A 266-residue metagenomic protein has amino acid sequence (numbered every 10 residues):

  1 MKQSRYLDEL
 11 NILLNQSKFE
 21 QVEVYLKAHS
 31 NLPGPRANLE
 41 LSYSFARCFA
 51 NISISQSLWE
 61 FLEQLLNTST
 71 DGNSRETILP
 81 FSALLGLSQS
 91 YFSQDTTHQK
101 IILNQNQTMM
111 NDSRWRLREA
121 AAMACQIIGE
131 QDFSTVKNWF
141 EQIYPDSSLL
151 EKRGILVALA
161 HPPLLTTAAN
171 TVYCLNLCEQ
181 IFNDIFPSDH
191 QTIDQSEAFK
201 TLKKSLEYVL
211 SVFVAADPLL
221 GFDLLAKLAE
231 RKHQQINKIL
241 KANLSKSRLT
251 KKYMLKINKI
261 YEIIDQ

Functional and structural regions predicted by a protein language model:
M1-F81, L85-S93, I239-Q266: N-terminal alpha-helical scaffold/docking segments in eukaryotic complex subunits
N11-L13, I127-G129, F213: A short, ordered amphipathic alpha-helix with a cationic face
A46-A50, S88, A160, N183 (+1 more regions): Alpha-helical repeat scaffolds in large eukaryotic proteins
E63-L66, G72-K200, K204: Eukaryote-skewed repeat-based solenoidal scaffolds used as protein-protein interaction platforms, primarily
L164, A168, N176-K256: Extended alpha-helical scaffolding segments
